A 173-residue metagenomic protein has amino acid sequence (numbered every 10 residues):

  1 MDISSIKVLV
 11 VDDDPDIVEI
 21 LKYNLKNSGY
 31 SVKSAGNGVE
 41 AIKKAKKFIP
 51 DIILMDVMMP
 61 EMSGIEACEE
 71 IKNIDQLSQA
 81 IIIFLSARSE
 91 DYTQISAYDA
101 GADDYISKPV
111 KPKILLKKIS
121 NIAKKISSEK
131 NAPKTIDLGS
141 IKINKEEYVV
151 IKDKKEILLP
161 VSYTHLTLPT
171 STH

Functional and structural regions predicted by a protein language model:
I6-K7, N121-S162: Short, Lys/Arg-enriched segments at the junction into DNA-binding effector domains of transcriptional regulators
E19-N27: Charged docking surfaces used in two-component/phosphorelay signaling
G36-E40, S63-A67: Acidic catalytic/metal-coordinating carboxylates
F48-L54: Active-site beta3 strand of CheY-like receiver
M59: Receiver (REC) domain active-site loop signature in two-component systems and cognate sites in sensor histidine kinases
P109-A123: C-terminal output helix
T164-H173: Conserved small/polar residues in nucleotide/adenosyl-binding loops
